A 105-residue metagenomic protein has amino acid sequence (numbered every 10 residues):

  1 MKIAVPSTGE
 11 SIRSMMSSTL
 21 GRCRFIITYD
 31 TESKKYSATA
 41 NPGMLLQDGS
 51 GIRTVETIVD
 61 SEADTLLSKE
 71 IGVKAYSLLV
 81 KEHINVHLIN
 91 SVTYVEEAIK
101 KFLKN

Functional and structural regions predicted by a protein language model:
M1-G49, R53, D60, V80-N105: Non-catalytic interface/targeting segments
I71-S77: Short, glycine/polar-rich helix-capping loops at beta-to-alpha or helix-loop-helix junctions that flank or form
